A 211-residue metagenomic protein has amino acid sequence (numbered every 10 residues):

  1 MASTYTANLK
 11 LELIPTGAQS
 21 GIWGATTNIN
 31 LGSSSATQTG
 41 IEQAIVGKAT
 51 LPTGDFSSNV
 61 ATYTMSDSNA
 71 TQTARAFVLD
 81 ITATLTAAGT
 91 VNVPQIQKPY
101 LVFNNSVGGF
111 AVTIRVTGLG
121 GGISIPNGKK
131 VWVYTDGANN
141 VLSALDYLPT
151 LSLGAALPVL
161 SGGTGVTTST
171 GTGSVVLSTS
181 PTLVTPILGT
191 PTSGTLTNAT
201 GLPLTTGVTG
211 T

Functional and structural regions predicted by a protein language model:
A2-V112, I187-L188: Exposed extracellular interaction/assembly regions and N-terminal maturation sites
L31-V46, G108-T117, W132-T150, S180-L188 (+1 more regions): Short, surface-exposed terminal/edge motifs of secreted or surface/virion proteins that either
V93, V102, S143, T150-L153 (+5 more regions): Extracellular beta-strand solenoids
I96, N127-K130, S180: Tight coil/turn sites that cap or link beta-strands
T117-I125: Short, aromatic/His-centered strand-loop micro-motif at the edge of beta-sheets
G120, V159-L160: Short, recurring structural edge motifs at helix starts
G162-T164: Alpha-helix capping/hinge segments and adjacent helical runs
